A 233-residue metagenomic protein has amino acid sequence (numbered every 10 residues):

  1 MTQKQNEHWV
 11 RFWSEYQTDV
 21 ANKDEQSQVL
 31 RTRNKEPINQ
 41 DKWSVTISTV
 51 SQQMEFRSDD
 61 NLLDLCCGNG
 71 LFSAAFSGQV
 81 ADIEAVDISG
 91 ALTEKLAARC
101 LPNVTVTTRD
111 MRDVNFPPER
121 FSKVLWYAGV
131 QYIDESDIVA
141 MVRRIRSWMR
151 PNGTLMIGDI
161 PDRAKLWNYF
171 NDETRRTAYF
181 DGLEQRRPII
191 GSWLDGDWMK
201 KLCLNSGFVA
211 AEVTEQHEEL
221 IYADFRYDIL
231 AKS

Functional and structural regions predicted by a protein language model:
M1-S58, L65, N69-V104, T108-N115 (+1 more regions): Class I (Rossmann-like) S-adenosyl-L-methionine-dependent methyltransferase catalytic domain, capturing the SAM-binding
L125: A conserved beta-strand element that flanks and buttresses the S-adenosyl-L-methionine
A128-Y132: Short catalytic micro-motifs in class I SAM-dependent methyltransferases
D134-S136, K165: Short N-terminal helix/helix-N-cap motif within the alpha/beta-hydrolase-1
S136-D137, I160: Active-site segment flanking the S-adenosylmethionine/decSAM binding pocket in AdoMet-dependent transferases
V139-P151: A short glycine-rich, Lys/Arg-flanked "PGG" loop and its adjoining helix->strand segment in the class I
